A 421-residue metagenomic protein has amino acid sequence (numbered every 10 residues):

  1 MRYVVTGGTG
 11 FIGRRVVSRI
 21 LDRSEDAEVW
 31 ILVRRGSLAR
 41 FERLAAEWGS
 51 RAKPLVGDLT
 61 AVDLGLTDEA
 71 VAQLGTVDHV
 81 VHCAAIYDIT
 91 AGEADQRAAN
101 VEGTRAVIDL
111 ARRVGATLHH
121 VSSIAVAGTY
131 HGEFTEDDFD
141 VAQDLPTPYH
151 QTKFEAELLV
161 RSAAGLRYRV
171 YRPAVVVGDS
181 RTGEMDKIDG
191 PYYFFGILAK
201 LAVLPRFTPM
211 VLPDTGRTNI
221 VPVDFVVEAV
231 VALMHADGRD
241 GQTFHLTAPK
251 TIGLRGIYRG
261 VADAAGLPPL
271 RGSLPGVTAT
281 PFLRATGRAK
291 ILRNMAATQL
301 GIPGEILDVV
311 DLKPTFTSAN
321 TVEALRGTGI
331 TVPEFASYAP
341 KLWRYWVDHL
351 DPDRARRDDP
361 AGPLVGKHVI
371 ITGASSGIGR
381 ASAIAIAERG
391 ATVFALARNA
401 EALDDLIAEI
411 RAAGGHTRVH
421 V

Functional and structural regions predicted by a protein language model:
M1-C83, P363, L396-A413: N-terminal Rossmann/SDR dinucleotide-binding element
T9, H368, S375-S376: Conserved glycine-rich cofactor-binding loop
R19, R23-A27, A262, T315-H368: Amphipathic terminal alpha-helices
H79-C83, T90-A98, E102-P148, R169: Conserved Rossmann-fold NAD(P)-dependent oxidoreductase catalytic core, especially the SDR/UDP-sugar
G92, T182, P191-F225, A229-L233: A conserved pocket-lining segment of Rossmann-fold NAD(P)-dependent short-chain dehydrogenase/reductase
D144-A174: Active-site Tyr-X1-5-Lys
D179-Y192, L233-F244: Glycine/proline-rich active-site loop of Rossmann-fold NAD(P)-dependent oxidoreductases
L233-P303, W343, R357: Mid/C-terminal beta-alpha module of Rossmann-like enzyme folds, strongest in SDR-family dehydrogenases/epimerases
